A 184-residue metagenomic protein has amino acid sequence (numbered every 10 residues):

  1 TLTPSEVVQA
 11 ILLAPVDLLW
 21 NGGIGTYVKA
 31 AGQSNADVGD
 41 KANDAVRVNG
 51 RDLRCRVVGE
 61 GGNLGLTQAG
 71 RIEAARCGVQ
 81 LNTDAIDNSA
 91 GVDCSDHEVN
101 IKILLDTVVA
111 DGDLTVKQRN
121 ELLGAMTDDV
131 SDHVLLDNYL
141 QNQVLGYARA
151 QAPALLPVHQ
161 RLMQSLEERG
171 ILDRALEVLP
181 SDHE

Functional and structural regions predicted by a protein language model:
T1-E184: Non-transmembrane, aqueous-exposed alpha-helical and coiled segments at domain scale
